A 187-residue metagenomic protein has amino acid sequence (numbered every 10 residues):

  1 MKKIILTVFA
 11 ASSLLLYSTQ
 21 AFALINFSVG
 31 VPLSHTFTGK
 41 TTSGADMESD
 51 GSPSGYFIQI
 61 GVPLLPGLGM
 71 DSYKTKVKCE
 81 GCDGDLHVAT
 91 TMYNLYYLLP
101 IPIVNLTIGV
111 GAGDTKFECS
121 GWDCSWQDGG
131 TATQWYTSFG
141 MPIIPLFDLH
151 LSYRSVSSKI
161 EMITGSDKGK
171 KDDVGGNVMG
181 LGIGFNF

Functional and structural regions predicted by a protein language model:
M1-N26: Cleavable N-terminal export/targeting peptides
K2, K40, D46, K74-K76: Polybasic, lysine/arginine-rich low-complexity segments
L6, S18, K40, A89-T90 (+1 more regions): Intrinsically disordered/low-complexity terminal segments and short unstructured peptides
A23-T38: Short N-terminal segments immediately surrounding and downstream of signal-peptide cleavage
V31, H35, S54-I143, F147-L149 (+1 more regions): Gram-negative (and chloroplast) outer-membrane scaffold detector with strong preference for beta-barrel transmembrane
S34-Y56, S125-G130, K159, T164 (+1 more regions): Surface-exposed strand-loop-strand hairpins of Gram-negative outer-membrane beta-barrel proteins
T115, V156-S158: Active-site loop signature of alpha/beta-hydrolase-fold enzymes
S152-R154: Contiguous, function-dense segments enriched for cysteine-driven chemistry and partner/ligand-binding capacity
